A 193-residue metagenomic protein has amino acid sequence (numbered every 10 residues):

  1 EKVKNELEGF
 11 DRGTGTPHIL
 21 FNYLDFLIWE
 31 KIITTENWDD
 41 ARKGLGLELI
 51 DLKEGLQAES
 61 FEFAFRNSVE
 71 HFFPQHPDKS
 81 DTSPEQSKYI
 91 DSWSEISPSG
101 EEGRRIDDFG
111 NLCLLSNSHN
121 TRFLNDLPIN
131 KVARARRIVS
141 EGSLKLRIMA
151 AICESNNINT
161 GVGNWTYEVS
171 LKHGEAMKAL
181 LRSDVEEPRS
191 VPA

Functional and structural regions predicted by a protein language model:
E1-D81, R104-R105: Aromatic-lined ligand-binding clefts that engage carbohydrates, nucleic acids, or primary amines
E1-L7, L20-L24, I28-W29, A41 (+6 more regions): Generic structural signal of hydrophobic/aromatic residues within well-ordered alpha-helices of folded domains
L27-I33, S94-P98, E154-G163: Glycine- and acidic
R66-S68, S80-N120: Short beta-strand-alpha-helix junction that forms the catalytic/metal-binding core of metal-dependent nuclease domains
E101-D108, L112-A193: Long, cytosolic, alpha-helical-rich C-terminal regions that act as interaction/scaffolding modules
